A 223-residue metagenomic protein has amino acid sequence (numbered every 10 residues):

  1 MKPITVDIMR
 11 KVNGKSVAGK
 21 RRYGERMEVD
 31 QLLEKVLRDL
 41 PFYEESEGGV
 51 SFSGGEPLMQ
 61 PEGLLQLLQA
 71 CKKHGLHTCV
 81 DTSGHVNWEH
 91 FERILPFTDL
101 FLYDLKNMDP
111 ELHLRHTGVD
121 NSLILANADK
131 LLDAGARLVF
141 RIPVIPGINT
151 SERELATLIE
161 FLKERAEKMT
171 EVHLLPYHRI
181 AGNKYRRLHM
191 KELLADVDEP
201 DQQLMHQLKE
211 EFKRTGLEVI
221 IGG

Functional and structural regions predicted by a protein language model:
K2-S46, V50, E211: Conserved alpha-helical substructure of the radical SAM core
N13-S16, R186-A195: Short glycine/proline- and charge-enriched loop/turn segments that cap or connect secondary-structure elements
G24, T150, P200: Catalytic cores of large soluble enzymes that bind and process phosphate-bearing ligands
D30-R187: Conserved AdoMet/S-adenosylmethionine-binding subsite of the radical SAM
L114, L193-H206: A short acidic, glycine-rich active-site loop that binds or catalyzes chemistry on phosphate/adenosine moieties
Q203-G223: A cross-taxonomic marker for long C-terminal extensions/tails that follow the last structured domain
